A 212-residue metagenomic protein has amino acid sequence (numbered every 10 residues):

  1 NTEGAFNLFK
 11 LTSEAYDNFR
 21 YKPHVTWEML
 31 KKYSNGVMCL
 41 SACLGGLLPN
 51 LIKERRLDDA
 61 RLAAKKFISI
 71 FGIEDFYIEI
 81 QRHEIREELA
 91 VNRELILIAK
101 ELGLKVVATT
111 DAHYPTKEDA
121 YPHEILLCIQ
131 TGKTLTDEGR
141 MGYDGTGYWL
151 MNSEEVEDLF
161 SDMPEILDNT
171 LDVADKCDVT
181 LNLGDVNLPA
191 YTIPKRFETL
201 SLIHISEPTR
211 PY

Functional and structural regions predicted by a protein language model:
T2-S206, R210: Phosphodiester-processing cores and adjacent nucleic acid-binding clamps
